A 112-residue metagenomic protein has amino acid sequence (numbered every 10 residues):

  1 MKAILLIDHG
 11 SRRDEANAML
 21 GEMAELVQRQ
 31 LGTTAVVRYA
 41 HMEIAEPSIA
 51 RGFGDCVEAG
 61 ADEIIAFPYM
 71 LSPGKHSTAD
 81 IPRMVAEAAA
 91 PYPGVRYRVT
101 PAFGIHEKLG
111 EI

Functional and structural regions predicted by a protein language model:
M1-I112: Active-site-proximal alpha-helix that buttresses catalytic centers in soluble enzyme cores
